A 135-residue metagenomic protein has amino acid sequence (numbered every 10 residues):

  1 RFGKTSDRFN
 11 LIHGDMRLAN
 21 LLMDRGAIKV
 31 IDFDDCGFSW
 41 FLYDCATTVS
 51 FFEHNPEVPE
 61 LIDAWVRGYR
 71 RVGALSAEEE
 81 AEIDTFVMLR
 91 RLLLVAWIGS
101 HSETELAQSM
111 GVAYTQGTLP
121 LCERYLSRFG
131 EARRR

Functional and structural regions predicted by a protein language model:
R1-K4, R25, E60-R67, R71 (+1 more regions): Replace "anionic and nucleotidyl ligands
R1-Y43: Active-site acidic catalytic loop and adjacent metal/ATP-binding pocket of ATP-dependent phosphoryl transfer enzymes
D35, G73-S76: Flexible interhelical turns and helix-capping residues at alpha-helix boundaries within structured domains
D35-F38, P59, T85: Amphipathic, non-membrane alpha-helical segments in soluble helical-bundle scaffolds
F41-A74, R90-L106: Active-site activation/catalytic loop segments of kinase-like enzymes and analogous catalytic loops in related
V58, E79-E82, A107-G111: Residue-level recognition of alpha-helical structural elements
L75-V87: All-alpha amphipathic helical-bundle segments outside canonical DNA-binding/catalytic cores that form hydrophobic
W97-R135: ATP/Mg2+ or Mg2+-diphosphate-binding catalytic cores that bind nucleotide phosphates or diphosphates via glycine-rich
